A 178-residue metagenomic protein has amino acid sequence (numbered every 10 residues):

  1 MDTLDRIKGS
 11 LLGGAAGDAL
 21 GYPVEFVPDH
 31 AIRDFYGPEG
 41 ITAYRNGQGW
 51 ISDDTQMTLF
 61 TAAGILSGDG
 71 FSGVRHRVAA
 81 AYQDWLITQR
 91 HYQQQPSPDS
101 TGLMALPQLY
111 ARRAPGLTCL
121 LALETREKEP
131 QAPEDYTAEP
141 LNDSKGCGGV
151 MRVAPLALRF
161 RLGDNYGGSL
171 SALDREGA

Functional and structural regions predicted by a protein language model:
M1-A178: Structured, active/binding-site neighborhoods that engage oxygen-rich ligands
